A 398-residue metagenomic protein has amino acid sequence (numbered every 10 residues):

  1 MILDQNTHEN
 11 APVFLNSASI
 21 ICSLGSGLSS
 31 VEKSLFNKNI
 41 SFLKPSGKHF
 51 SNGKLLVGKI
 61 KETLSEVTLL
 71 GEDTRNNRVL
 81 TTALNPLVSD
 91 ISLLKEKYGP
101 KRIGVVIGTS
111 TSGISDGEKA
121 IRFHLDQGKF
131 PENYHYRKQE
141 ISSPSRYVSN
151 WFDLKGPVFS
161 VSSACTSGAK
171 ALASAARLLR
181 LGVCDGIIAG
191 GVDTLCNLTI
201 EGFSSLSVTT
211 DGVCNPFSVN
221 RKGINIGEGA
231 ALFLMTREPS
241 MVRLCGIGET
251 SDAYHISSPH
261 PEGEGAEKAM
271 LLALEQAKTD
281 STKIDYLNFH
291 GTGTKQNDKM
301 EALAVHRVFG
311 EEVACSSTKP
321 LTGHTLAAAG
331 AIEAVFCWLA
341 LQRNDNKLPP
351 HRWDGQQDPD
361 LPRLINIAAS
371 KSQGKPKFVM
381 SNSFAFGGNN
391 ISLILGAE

Functional and structural regions predicted by a protein language model:
I2-E9, L43-T81, S112-S174, T199-E201 (+3 more regions): Conserved catalytic cysteine-centered active-site region of acyl-thioester-dependent Claisen-condensing enzymes
I2-N6, L93-G104, I121-N133, N150-P157 (+7 more regions): Structural signature of cysteine-dependent C-C bond-forming condensing enzymes
T7, S29-I107, G113-I114, A269-S281: Conserved active-site "lid/cap" helical segment
H8, P12-N16, I21, L28 (+5 more regions): Condensing-enzyme catalytic core mediating Claisen C-C bond formation in acyl metabolism
S17, L35, V105, V148 (+9 more regions): Conserved small-residue
S26, D116-A120, N197-G202, Y254-S257 (+2 more regions): Short acidic, glycine/serine/threonine-rich loops at helix termini
I107, K155-A171, C214-G229, C245 (+7 more regions): Cysteine-centered functional microenvironments
I256-E262, T292-F309, A327-I332: Short glycine/threonine-rich loop-to-helix capping motif typified by GTGT followed within a few residues by an Asp-Pro
